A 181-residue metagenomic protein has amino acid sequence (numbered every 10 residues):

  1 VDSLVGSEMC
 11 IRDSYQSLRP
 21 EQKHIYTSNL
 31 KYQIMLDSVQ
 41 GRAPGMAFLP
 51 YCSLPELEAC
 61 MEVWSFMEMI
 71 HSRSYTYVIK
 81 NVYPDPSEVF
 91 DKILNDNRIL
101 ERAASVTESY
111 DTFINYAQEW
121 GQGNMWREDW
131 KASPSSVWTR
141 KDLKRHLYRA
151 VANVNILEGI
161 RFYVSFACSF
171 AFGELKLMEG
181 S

Functional and structural regions predicted by a protein language model:
V1-G6, I11: Single conserved hydrophobic/aromatic residue that forms the stacking wall/gate of nucleotide- or nucleobase-binding
Y15, R19, R140-L143: Disorder-to-helix initiation segments
Y15, Y26, C60-M61: A structural signal for short hydrophobic/aromatic patches embedded in well-ordered alpha helices
E21-P50, F66-R73, Y148-F172: Alpha-helical bundle segments that constitute or directly flank the non-heme di-iron/ferroxidase center
M46-K131: Long, hydrophobic, well-ordered secondary-structure blocks that form the structural core and pocket-lining surfaces
A47-A59, K80-V89, V137-R149, A167-S181: Inter-helical turn/loop segments and adjacent helix faces that build the functional surface of alpha-helical bundle
K92-K176: All-alpha helical catalytic cores of prenyl diphosphate-utilizing isoprenoid enzymes
